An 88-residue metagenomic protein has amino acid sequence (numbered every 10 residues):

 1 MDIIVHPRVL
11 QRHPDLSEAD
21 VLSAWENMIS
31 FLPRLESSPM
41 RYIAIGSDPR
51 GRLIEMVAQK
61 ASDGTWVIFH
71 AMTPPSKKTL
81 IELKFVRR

Functional and structural regions predicted by a protein language model:
M1-R88: Ribonuclease/tRNase effector modules and their secretory precursors
